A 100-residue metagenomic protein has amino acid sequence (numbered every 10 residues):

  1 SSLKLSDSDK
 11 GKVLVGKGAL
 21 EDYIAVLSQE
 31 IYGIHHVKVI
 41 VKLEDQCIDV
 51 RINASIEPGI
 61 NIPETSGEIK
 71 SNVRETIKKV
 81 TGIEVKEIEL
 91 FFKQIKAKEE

Functional and structural regions predicted by a protein language model:
S1-V37, K42-D45: Elongated extramembrane "stalk/tether" segments
L5-D9, N53-P58: Short amphipathic alpha-helical segments at helix-loop
I31-E57, F92-A97: Short edge beta-strands and adjacent turn/loop segments
P58-E100: Cytosol-/stroma-facing membrane-proximal "stalk/adaptor" domains immediately downstream of transmembrane anchors
